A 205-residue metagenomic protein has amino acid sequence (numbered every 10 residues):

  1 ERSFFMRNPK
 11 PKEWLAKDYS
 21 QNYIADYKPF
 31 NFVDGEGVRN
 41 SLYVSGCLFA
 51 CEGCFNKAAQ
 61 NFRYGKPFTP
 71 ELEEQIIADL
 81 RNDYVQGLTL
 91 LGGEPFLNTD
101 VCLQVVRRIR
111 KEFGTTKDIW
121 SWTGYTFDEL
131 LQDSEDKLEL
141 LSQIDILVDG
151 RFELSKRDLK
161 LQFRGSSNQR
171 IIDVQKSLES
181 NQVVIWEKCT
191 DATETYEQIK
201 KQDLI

Functional and structural regions predicted by a protein language model:
F4-Y43, N56-N61, T190, E194-Y196: N-terminal [4Fe-4S]-dependent radical SAM core
L15, N22-A25, V38, N56-S121 (+1 more regions): Conserved Radical SAM active-site core
K28, T123, R151, Q175: Residues at the C-termini of beta-strands that transition into short coil/loop
R39-C54, E94: Cysteine-centered iron-sulfur cluster-binding motifs in ferredoxin-type domains/subunits of redox enzymes
N98-R110, R157-L204: P-loop/Walker A phosphate-binding loop and immediately adjacent motor/lid segment at beta-alpha junctions
D133-K156: Structural recognition of alpha->loop->beta junctions
